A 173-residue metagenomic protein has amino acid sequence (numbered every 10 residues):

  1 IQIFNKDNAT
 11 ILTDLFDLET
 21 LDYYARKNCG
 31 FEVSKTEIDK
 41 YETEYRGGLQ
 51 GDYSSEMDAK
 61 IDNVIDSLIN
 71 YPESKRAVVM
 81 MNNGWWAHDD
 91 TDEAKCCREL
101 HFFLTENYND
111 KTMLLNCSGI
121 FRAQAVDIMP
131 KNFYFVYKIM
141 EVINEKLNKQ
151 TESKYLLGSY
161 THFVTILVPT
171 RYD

Functional and structural regions predicted by a protein language model:
I1-D173: Terminal, non-catalytic protein-protein interaction segments that mediate quaternary/complex assembly
